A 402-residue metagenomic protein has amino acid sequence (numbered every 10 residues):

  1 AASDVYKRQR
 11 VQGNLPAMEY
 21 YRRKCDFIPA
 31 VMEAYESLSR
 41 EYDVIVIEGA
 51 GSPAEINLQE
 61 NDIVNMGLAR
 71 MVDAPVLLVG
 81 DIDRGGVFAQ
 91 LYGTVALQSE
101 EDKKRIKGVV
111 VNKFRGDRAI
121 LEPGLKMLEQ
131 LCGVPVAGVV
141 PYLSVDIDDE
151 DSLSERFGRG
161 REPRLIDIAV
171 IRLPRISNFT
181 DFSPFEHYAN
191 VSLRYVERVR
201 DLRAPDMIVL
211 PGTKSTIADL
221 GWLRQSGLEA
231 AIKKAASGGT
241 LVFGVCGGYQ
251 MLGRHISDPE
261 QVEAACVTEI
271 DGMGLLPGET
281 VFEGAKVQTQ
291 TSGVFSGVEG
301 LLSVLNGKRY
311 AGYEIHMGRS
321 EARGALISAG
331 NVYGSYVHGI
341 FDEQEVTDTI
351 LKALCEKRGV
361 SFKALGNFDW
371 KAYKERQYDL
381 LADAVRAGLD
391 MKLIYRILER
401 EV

Functional and structural regions predicted by a protein language model:
A1-A236, L241, D258-Q261, G284 (+1 more regions): Flexible phosphate-sensing "switch/lid" loops adjacent to ATP/NTP-binding sites across phosphate-transfer
C246: Catalytic nucleophile serine of serine hydrolases, specifically the conserved "nucleophile elbow" pentapeptide
G253-K308: A conserved active-site-flanking secondary-structure segment within enzyme catalytic domains
